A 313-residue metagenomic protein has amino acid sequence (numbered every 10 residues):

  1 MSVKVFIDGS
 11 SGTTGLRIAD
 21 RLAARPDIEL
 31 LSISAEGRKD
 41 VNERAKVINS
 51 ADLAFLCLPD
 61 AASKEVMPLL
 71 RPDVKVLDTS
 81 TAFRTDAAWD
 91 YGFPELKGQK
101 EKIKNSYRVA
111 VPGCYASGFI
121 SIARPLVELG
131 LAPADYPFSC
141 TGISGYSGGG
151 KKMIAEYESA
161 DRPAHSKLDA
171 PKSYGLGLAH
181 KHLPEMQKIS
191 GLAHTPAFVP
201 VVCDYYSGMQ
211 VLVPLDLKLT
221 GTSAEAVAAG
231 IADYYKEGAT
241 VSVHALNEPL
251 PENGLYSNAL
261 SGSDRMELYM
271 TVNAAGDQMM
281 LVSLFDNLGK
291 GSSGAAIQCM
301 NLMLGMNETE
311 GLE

Functional and structural regions predicted by a protein language model:
S2-Y174, V272-A274, E310-L312: N-terminal Rossmann-like NAD(P) cofactor-binding subdomain of oxidoreductases, focused on the glycine-rich
S11-A45, P137, T141, Y146-L281: C-terminal substrate-binding/catalytic lobe of Rossmann-fold NAD(P)-dependent oxidoreductases
V109, V227-G230, A296: PAPS/PAP-binding and catalytic site of the sulfotransferase fold
C114, L219, N287: Residue-level signal for short, function-critical loop segments
A116-A123, A179, S293, I297: Short, hydrophobic/amphipathic alpha-helical packing segments that form internal helix faces or helix-helix interfaces
P125-L129, D216, C299-M306: Active-site catalytic microenvironments for nucleophilic, acid-base chemistry
S257-E313: C-terminal helical cap and adjacent loop that interface with cofactors, partners, or active-site loops
